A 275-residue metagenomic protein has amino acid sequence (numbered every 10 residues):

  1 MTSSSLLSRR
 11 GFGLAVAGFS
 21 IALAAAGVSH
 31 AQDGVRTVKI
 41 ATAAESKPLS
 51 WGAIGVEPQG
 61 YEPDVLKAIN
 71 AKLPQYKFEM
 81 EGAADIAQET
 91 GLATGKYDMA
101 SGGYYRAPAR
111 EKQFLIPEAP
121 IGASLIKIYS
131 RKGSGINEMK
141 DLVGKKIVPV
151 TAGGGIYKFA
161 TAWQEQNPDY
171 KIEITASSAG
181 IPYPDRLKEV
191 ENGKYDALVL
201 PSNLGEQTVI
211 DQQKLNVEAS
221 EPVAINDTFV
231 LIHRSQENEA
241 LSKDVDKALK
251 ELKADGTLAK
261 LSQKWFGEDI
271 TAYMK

Functional and structural regions predicted by a protein language model:
A31-Y104, A179, D255: Extracytoplasmic small-molecule ligand-binding "clamshell" domains of the periplasmic binding protein/Venus flytrap
A43-E45, G122-S130, I210-L249, F266-K275: Periplasmic-binding protein-like
A44-P48, G55-I69, S130-I181, N203: Bilobed "Venus flytrap"/periplasmic-binding protein-like clamshell domains and structurally analogous long
P63-L73, I136, K140-G154, V230-E268: Extended ligand-binding regions for polar small-molecule ligands
K67, E79-D141: Acidic, polar ligand-binding/catalytic clefts
A71-K72, E81, I86-M99, K140-V143 (+2 more regions): Short helices/loops that flank or line small-molecule/ion binding pockets
Y76-E79, G154-T175, L249-K275: Ligand-binding clefts/hinges and TM-proximal coupling segments of bilobed small-molecule sensing domains
A87, G103-K112, K158-A162, K188-I225: A ligand-binding cleft/hinge motif common to bilobed small-molecule-binding domains
